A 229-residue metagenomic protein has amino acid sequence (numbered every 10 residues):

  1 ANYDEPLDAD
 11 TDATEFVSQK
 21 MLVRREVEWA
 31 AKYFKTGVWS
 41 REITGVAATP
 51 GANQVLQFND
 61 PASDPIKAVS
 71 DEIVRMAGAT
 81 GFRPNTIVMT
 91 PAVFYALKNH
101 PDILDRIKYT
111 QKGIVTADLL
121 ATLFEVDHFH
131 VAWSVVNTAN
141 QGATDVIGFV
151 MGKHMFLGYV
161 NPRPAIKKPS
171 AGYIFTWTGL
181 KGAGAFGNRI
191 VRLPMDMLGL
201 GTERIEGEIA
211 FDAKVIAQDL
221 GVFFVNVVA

Functional and structural regions predicted by a protein language model:
N2-R83, P91-K108, V228-A229: Alpha-helical scaffold segments that mediate packing/assembly in large oligomeric complexes
A9, T49-D64, L104-A229: Sequence/fold signature of self-assembling virion shell proteins
T86-T90, H130-A132: A structural signal for short, well-ordered beta-strand segments and their strand-loop junctions that often border
